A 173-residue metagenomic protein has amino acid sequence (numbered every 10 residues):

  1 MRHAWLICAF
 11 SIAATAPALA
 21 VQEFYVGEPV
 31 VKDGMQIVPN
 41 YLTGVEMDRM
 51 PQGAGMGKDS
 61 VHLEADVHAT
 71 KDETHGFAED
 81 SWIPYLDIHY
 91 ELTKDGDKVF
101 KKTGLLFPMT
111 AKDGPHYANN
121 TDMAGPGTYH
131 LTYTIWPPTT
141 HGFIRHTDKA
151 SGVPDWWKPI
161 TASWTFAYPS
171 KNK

Functional and structural regions predicted by a protein language model:
W5-T15: Bacterial N-terminal signal peptides
T15-V21: Sec/Tat signal peptide C-region and signal peptidase I cleavage site
V21-G57: Short, compositionally biased P/S/T/A/G/V-rich stretches that sit at domain boundaries
L63-D80: Short amphipathic, basic-aromatic surface patches that mediate peripheral association with negatively charged
D80-F100: Extended low-complexity, serine/threonine- and proline-enriched intrinsically disordered segments
K101-T110: Solvent-exposed serine/threonine-rich low-complexity stretches and specific carbohydrate-binding patches
A111-A118: Aromatic sugar-binding surface patches on proteins that engage polysaccharides or sugar-phosphate polymers
W136-T147: Short acidic/polar inter-strand loop motif in beta-rich domains
